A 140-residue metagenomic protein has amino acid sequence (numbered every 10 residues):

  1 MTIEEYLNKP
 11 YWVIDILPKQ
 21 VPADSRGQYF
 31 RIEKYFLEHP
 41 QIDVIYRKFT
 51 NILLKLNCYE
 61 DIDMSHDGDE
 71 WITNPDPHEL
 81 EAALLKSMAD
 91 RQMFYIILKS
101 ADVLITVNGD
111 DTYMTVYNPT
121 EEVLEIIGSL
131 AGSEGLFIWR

Functional and structural regions predicted by a protein language model:
M1-Y113, N118-R140: Structured alpha/beta or helical-core interaction and ligand-binding surfaces enriched in interleaved
